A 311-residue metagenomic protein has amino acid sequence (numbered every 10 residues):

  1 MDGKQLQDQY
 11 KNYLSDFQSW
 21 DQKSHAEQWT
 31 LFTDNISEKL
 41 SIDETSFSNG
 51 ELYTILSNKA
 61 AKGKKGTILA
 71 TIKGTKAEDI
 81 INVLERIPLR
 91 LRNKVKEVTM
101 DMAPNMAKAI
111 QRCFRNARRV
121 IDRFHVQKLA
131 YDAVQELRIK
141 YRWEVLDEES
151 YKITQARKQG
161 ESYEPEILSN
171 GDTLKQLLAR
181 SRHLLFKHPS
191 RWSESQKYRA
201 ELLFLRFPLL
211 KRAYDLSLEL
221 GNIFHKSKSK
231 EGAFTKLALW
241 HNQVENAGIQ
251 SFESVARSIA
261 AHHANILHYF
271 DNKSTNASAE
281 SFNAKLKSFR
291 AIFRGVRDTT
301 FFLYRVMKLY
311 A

Functional and structural regions predicted by a protein language model:
G3, D8-E97, P104-A109: RNase H-like nuclease fold core
L40-T45, V98-D101, D122-H125, I259 (+1 more regions): Short, conserved catalytic/metal-binding motifs centered on acidic residues
A70, K96-M100, V120, F124 (+4 more regions): Hydrophobic alpha-helical scaffolding
D101-P104, Q111-T154, E280: Conserved beta-strand -> loop -> alpha-helix junction used to position metal-binding or nucleic-acid-contacting
V145-Y163, R297-A311: Charge-dense polyanion-binding interfaces
Y163-G248: Helix-loop elements that line ligand-binding/catalytic pockets
H241-A311: Basic, amphipathic alpha-helical segments enriched in Lys/Arg and hydrophobic/aromatic residues
